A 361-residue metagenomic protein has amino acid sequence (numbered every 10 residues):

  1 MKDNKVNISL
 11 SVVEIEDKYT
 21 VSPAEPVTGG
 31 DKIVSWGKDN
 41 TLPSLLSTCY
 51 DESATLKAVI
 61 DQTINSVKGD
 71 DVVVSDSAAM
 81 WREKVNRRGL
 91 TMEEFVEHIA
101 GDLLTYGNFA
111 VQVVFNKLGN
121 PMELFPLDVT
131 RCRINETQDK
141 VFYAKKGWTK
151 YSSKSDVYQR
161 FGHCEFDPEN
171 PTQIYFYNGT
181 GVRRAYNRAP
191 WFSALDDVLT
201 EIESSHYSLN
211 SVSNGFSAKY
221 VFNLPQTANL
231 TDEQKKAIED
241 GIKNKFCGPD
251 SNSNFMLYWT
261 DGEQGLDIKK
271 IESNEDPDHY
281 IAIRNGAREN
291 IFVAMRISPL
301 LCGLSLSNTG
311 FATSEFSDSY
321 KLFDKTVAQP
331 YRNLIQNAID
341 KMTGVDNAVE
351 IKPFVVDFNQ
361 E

Functional and structural regions predicted by a protein language model:
K2-T260: Structured, contiguous alpha/beta core segments that scaffold functional sites
A100, T105, D139-K154, I281-A294 (+1 more regions): Short, surface-exposed, charge-dense and proline/glycine-enriched linear segments
V182-A338, A348-P353: A contiguous, surface-oriented mixed alpha/beta subdomain in the mid-to-C-terminal portion of proteins that forms
K341-E361: Long, highly charged low-complexity segments enriched in Glu/Asp and Lys/Arg with interspersed Ser/Thr
